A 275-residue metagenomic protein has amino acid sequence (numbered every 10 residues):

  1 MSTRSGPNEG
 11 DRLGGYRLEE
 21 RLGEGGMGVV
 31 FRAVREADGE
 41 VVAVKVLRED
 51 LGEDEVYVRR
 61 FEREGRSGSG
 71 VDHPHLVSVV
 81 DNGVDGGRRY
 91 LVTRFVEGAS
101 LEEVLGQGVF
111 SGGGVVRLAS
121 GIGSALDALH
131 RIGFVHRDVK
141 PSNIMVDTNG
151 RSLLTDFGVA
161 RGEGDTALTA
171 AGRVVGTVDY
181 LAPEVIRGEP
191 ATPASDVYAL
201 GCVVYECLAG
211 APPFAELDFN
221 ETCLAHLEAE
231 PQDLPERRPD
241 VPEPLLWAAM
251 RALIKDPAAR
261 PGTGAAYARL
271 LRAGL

Functional and structural regions predicted by a protein language model:
E19-G26, V30: Protein kinase glycine-rich loop
R48-G70: AlphaC helix of the eukaryotic protein kinase fold
N82: Activation-segment/catalytic-loop signature of the eukaryotic protein kinase fold
G86-S100, V104: Conserved short submotifs of the Hanks-type protein kinase catalytic core that shape the nucleotide-binding pocket
L118-A119: Activation segment signature within eukaryotic-like protein kinase domains
G123-F134: Protein kinase catalytic-loop region centered on the HRD/HxD motif
D196: Conserved catalytic-loop aspartate of Hanks-type protein kinases
